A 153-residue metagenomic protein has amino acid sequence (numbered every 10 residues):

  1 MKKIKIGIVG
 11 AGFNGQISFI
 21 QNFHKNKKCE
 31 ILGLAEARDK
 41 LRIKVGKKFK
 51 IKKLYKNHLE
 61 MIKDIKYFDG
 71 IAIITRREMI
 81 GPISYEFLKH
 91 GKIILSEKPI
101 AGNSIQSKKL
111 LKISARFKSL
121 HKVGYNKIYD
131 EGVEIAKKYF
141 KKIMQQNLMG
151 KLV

Functional and structural regions predicted by a protein language model:
M1-F49: N-terminal Rossmann-like dinucleotide-binding module
N22-N26, V45-K48, E86, H90 (+2 more regions): Alpha-helical structural signal in soluble globular domains
N26, F49, D64-I65, D130: Acidic-histidine catalytic/liganding microenvironments
C29, D69, K92, S119-H121: Short, well-ordered coil/turn segments that N-cap beta-strands
L32, K52, D69, L148: Conserved acidic residues
K53-I113: Beta-loop-alpha module in the N-terminal Rossmann-like domain of NAD(P)-dependent dehydrogenases, especially those
A101-V153: A contiguous active-site-proximal alpha/beta segment in oxidoreductase catalytic domains
